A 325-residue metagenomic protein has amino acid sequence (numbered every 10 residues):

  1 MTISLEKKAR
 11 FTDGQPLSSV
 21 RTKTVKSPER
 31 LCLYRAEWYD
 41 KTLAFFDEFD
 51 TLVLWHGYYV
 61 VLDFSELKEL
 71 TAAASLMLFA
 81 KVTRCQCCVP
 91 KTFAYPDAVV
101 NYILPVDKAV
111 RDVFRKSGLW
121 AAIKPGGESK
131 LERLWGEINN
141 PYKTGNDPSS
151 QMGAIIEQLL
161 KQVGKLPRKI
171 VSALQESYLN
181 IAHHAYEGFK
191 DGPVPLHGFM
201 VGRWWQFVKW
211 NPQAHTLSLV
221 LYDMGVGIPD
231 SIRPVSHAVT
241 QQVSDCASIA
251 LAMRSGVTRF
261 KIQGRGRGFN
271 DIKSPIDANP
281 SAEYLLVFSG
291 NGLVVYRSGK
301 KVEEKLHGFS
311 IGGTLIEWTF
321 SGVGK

Functional and structural regions predicted by a protein language model:
M1-V53, D230-K325: Flexible, glycine-/charge-rich segments associated with ATP-binding catalytic modules
P28-I123: Amphipathic alpha-helical interaction surfaces in cytosolic regulatory modules
K81-R84, Q162-K209, F269-N270: Conserved ATP-binding N-box helix of the HATPase_c
W120-I156, K190-L196: Short, flexible helix-coil linker/hinge segments at the edges of structured domains or between repeats
G136-V163, P229-D230, V235-G256: Helix-loop-beta hinge of the Bergerat
A214-L219, T314: Short beta-strand element(s) in the Bergerat
D223: Acidic ATP/Mg2+-coordinating residue in the GHKL
V226: Glycine-rich G1-box
